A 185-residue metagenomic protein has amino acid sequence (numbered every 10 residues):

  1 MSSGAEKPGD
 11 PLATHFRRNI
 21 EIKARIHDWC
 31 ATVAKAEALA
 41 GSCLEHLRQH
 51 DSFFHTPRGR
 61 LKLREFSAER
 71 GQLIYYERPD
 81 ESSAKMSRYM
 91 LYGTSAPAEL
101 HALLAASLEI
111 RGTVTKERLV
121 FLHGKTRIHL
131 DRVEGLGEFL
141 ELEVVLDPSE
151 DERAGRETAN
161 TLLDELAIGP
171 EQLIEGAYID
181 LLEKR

Functional and structural regions predicted by a protein language model:
S2-K125, L166-R185: N-terminal strand-loop-strand beta-hairpin
R17, E99, K116, G137 (+1 more regions): Residues forming well-ordered secondary-structure scaffolds
C30-T32, S149-R153: Short acidic, Gly/Pro-enriched loop/turn segments at secondary-structure junctions
E37, E69, E143-V145, E157: Hydrophobic alpha-helical segments
S82-R88, L140-E141, D151-R153: A short, polar/proline- and glycine-enriched secondary-structure boundary/capping micro-motif
I110, T115-P148: Conserved, surface-exposed functional patches that form binding/active-site neighborhoods
D151-I174: Mixed-charge, glycine-accented linear interaction segment located at domain edges/termini
